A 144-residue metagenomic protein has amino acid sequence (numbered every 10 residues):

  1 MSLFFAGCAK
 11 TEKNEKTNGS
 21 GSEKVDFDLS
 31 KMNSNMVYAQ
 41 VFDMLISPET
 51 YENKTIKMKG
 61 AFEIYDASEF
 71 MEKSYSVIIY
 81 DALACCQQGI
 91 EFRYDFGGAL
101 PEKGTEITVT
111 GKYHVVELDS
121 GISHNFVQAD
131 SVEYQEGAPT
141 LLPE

Functional and structural regions predicted by a protein language model:
S2-E144: OB-fold and OB-like single-stranded nucleic-acid-recognition modules and their adjacent interaction interfaces
